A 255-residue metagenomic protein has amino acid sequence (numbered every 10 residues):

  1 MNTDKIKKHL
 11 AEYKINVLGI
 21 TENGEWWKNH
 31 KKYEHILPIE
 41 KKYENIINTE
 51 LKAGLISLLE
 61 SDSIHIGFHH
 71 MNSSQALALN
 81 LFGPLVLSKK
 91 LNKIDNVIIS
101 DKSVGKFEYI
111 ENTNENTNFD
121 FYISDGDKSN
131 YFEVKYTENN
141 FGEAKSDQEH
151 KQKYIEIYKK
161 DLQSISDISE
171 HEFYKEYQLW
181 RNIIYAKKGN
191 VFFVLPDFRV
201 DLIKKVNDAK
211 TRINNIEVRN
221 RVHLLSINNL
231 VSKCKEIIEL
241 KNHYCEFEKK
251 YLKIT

Functional and structural regions predicted by a protein language model:
M1-S103, K253-T255: Nuclease-adjacent, charged terminal/linker segments that flank catalytic cores
G54, S61-I64, M71, Q75 (+5 more regions): Electrostatic, structured charged patches in enzyme active sites and in nucleic-acid/phosphate-binding
G67-F68, G105-T113, T117-Y122, I183: Catalytic micro-motifs at enzyme active sites that drive phosphoryl/nucleotidyl and oxygen chemistry
L79, T117-F119, N130, G189: Residue-level detector of short, conserved catalytic/binding motifs and their immediate flanks
K106, I110-N116, Y136-N139, D197-V200 (+1 more regions): Short, solvent-exposed loop/turn segments at secondary-structure junctions
Y122-Y131, N139-N140: Active-site beta-strand-loop-beta-strand hairpin of nuclease catalytic cores that positions key catalytic residues
Y136-P196: Catalytic cores of nucleic-acid endonucleases
K187, V194-T255: Non-catalytic C-terminal interaction segments of nucleic acid-processing enzymes
